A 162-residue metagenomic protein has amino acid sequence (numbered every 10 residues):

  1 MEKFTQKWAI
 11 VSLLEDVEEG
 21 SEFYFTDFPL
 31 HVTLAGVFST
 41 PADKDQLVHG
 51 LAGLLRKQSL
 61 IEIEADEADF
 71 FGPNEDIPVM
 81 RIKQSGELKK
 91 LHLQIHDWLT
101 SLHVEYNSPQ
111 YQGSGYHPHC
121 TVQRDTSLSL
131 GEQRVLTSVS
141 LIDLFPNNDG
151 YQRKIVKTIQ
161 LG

Functional and structural regions predicted by a protein language model:
M1-E64, F70, S85-D143, I155-G162: Basic, often amphipathic N-terminal segments
P73: Extracellular/luminal beta-rich ligand-recognition and adhesion surfaces characterized by aromatic-Gly/Pro-enriched
D76-E87: Short histidine-centered catalytic/ligand-binding loop motif
N148-Q152: A two-mode feature
